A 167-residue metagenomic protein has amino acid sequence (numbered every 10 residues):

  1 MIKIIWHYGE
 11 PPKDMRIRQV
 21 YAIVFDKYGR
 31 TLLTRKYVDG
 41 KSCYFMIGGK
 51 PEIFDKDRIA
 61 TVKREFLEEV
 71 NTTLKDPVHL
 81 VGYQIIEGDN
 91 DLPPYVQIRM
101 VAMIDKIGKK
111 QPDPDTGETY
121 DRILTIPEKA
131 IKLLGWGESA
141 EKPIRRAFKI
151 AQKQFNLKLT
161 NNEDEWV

Functional and structural regions predicted by a protein language model:
M1-Y21: Acidic, metal-coordinating catalytic segment for phosphate/diphosphate chemistry, firing primarily on the Nudix
D14-I17, F25, L92-P93: A short catalytic or substrate-binding loop motif that flags glycine-/basic-rich loops and adjacent residues that bind
R18-V20, G29, V96-I98, Y120: Change "...and in nucleic-acid phosphodiester-cleaving endonucleases..." to "...and in nucleic-acid processing enzymes
V24, R99-M103, L124: Short, well-ordered beta-strand micro-motif
D26-E68: Conserved Nudix-box catalytic region and its N-terminal flanking loop in Nudix hydrolases and closely related
T73-G82: A short coil-to-beta-strand element that immediately follows conserved catalytic motifs
Q84-K110: Active-site-adjacent beta-strand/loop module that shapes the phosphate/pyrophosphate-binding cleft
D115-V167: Nudix hydrolase/Nudix homology domain
